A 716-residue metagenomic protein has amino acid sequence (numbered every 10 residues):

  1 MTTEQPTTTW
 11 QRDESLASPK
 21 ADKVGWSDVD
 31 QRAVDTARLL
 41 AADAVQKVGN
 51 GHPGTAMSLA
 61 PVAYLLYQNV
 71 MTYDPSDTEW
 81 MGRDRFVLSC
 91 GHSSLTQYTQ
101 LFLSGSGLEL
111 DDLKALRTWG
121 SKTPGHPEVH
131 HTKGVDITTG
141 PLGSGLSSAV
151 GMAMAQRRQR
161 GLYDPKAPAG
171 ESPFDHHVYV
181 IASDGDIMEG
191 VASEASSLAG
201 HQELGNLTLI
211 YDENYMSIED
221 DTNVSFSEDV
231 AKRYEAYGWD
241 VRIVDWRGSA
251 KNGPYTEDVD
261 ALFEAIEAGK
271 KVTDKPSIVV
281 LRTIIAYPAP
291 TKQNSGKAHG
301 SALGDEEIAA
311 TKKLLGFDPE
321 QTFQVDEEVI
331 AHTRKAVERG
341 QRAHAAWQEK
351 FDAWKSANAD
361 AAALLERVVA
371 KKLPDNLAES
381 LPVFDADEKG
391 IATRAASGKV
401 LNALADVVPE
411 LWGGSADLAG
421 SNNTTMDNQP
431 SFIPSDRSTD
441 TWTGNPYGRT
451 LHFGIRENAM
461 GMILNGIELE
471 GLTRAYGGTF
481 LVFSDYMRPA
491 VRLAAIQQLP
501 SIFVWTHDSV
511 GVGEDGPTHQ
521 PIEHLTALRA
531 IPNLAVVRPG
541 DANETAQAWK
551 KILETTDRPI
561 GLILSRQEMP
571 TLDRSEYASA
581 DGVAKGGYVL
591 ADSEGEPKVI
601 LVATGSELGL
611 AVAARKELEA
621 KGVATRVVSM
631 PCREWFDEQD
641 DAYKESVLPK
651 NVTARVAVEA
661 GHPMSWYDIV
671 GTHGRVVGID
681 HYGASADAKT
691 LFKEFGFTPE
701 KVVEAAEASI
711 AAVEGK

Functional and structural regions predicted by a protein language model:
T2-H177, K335-I563, E568-P570, V647: Thiamine diphosphate
W26, L108-D112, F226, G304-E307 (+10 more regions): General structural signal for secondary-structure boundaries
M81-G82, T283-D375, E634: Terminal amphipathic helices with adjacent charged low-complexity linkers/tails
T118-H130, M154, R158-D175, M188 (+4 more regions): Thiamine diphosphate
V180-I181, L209, G414, R538 (+1 more regions): Residue-level marker for buried hydrophobic side chains located in beta-strands that build the well-ordered beta-sheet
D184: Residue(s) in the substrate-gating loop at a strand-loop-helix junction that position the organic substrate next
R242, A331, K355-A362, D440 (+4 more regions): Amphipathic alpha-helical interaction segments
